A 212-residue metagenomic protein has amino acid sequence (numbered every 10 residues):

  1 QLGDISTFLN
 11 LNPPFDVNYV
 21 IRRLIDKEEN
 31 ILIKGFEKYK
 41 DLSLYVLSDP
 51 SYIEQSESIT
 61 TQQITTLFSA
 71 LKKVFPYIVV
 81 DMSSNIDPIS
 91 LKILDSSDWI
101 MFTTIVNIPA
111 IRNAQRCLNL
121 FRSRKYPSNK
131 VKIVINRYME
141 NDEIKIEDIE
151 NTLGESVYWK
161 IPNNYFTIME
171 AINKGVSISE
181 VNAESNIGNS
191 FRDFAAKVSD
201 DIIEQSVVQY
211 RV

Functional and structural regions predicted by a protein language model:
Q1-L2, S51-E54, N107-I108, R137-D142 (+1 more regions): Conserved nucleotide-binding/hydrolysis micro-motifs of P-loop NTPases
Q1-V46: Phosphate-binding loop that captures ATP/GTP phosphates
S48-S90: Phosphate-binding/switch loop-helix module in NTP-utilizing enzymes
S97-Q115, D142: Conserved Switch II/interswitch segment of TRAFAC-class P-loop GTPases
Q115-S128: Conserved C-terminal guanine-recognition region of P-loop GTPase G domains, centered on the G4
R137, E150-I178, F191: Beta-strand-loop-alpha "switch" segments that mediate conformational coupling across diverse proteins
N173-V212: NTP-binding/hydrolysis catalytic cores, primarily Walker-type P-loop NTPases
